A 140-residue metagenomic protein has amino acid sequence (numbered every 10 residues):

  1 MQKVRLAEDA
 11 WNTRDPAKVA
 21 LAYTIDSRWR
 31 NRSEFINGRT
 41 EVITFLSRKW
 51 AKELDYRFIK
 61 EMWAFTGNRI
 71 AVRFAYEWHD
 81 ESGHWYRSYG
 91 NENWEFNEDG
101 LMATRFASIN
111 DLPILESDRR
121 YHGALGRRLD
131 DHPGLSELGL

Functional and structural regions predicted by a protein language model:
M1-T13: Short, aromatic-enriched amphipathic alpha-helices that serve as compact interaction elements
T13-D26, R30: Short, well-ordered alpha-helical segments enriched in acidic and aromatic residues
D26-N37, K49-K52: A short gly/proline-enriched turn/hairpin at secondary-structure junctions
T44-L140: A beta-strand edge to alpha-helix "cap/lid" segment located at domain peripheries
